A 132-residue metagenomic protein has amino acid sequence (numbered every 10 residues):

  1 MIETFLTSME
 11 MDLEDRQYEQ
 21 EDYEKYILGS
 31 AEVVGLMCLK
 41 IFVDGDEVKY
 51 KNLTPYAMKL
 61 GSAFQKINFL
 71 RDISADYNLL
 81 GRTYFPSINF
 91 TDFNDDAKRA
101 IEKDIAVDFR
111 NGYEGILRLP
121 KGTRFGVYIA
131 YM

Functional and structural regions predicted by a protein language model:
M1-F64, L70-M132: Catalytic cores of Mg2+-dependent Asp-rich isoprenoid enzymes
